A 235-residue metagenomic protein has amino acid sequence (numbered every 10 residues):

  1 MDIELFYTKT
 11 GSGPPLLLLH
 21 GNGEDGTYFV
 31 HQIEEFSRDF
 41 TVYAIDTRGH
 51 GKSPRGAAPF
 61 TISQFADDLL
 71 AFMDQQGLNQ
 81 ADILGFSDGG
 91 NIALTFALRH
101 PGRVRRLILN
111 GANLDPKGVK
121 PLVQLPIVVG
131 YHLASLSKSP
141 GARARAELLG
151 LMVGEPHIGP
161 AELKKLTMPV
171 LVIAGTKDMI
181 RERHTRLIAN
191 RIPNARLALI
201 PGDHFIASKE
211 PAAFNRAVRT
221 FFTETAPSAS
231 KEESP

Functional and structural regions predicted by a protein language model:
M1-L16, D39-F40, R219-P235: Alpha/beta-hydrolase fold catalytic core
F6-K52: Conserved HGGG/HGGXW glycine-rich cap/lid loop of the alpha/beta-hydrolase fold
E34, Y43-L84: Active-site loop/oxyanion-hole signature of alpha/beta-hydrolase fold enzymes
N79-P116: Conserved hydrolase catalytic core segment
A134-A161, T176-K177: Hydrophobic, aromatic-rich cap/lid helix
L166, V172-A174: Short beta-strand/loop motif that positions the catalytic acidic residue of the alpha/beta-hydrolase fold
M179-H184: Conserved alpha/beta-hydrolase "acid-adjacent" motif
A195-R196, I200-P235: Catalytic active-site module of serine/aspartate enzymes centered on a nucleophile-bearing elbow/loop
